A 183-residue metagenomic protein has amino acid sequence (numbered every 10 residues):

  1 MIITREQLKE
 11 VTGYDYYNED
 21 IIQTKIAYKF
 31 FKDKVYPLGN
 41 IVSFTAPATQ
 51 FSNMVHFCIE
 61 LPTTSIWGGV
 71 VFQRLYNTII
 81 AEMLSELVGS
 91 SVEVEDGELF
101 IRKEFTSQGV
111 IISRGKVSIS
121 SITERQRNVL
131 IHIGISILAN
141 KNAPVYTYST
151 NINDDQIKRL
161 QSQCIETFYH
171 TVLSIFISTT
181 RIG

Functional and structural regions predicted by a protein language model:
I2-G183: Catalytic beta-strand/loop module used to bind and position nucleotide/cofactor moieties in cofactor-attachment
